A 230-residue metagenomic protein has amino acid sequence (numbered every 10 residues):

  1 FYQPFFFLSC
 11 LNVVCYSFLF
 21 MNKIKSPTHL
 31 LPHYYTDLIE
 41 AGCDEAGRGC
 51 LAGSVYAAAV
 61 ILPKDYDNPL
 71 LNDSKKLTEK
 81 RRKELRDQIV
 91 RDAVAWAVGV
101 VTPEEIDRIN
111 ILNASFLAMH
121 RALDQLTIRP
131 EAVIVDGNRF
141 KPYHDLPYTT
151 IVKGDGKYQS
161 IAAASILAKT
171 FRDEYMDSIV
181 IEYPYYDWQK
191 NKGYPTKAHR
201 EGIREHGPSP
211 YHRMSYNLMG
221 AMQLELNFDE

Functional and structural regions predicted by a protein language model:
Y2-Q3, Y16: Low-complexity, intrinsically disordered or signal/transmembrane-proximal segments
F7-L8, I203: Alpha-helical and His/Cys-centered functional microenvironments
F20-E230: RNase H-like, Mg2+-dependent phosphodiesterase core, and more generally RNA phosphate-backbone-engaging helix-loop
